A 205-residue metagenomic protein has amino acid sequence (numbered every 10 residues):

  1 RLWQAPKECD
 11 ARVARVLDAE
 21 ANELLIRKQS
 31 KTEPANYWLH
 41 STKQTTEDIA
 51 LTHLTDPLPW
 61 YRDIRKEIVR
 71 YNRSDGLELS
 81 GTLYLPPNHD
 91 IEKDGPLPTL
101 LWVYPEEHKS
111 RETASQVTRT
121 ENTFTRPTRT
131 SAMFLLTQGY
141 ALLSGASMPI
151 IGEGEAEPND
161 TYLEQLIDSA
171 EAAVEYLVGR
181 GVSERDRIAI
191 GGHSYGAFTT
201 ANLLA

Functional and structural regions predicted by a protein language model:
W3-E8: Surface loop/turn motifs at the tips and blade-to-blade linkers of beta-strand repeat domains
A11-A205: Serine-hydrolase catalytic core recognition
